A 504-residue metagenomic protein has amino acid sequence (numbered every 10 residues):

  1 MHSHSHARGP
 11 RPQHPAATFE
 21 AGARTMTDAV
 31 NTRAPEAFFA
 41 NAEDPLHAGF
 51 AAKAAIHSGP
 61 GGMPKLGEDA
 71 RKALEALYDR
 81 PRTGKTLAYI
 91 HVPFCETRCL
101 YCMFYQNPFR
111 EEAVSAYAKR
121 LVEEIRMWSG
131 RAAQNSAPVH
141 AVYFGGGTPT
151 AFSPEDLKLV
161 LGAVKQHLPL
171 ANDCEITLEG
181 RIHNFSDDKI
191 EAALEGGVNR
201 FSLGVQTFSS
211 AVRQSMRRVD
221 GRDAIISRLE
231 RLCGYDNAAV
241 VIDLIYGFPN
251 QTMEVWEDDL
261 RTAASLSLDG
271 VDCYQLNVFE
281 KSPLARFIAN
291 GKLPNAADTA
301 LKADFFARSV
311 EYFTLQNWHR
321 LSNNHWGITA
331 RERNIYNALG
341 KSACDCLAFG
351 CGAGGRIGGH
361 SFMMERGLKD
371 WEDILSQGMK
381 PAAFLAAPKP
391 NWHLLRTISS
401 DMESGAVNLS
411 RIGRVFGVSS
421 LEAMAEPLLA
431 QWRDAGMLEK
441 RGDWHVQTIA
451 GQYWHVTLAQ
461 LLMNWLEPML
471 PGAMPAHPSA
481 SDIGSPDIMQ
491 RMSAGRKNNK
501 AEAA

Functional and structural regions predicted by a protein language model:
M1-T86, N135, S485-E502: Flexible, acidic/Gly-rich N-terminal and inter-domain linker regions that tether and position cofactor-handling modules
F38-K53, L66, R71-D79, T83-H91 (+2 more regions): Extended hydrophobic/aromatic-rich secondary-structure runs
R82-A118: Canonical Radical SAM [4Fe-4S] cluster-binding loop centered on the CxxxCxxC motif and its immediate flanking residues
K85, F109-R131, A137-V418: C-terminal scaffold of the Radical SAM
A88, I176, L347, H445 (+1 more regions): A broad, low-specificity signal marking well-ordered, structured residues that form hydrophobic/aromatic
V92, G180, V446-T448: Hydrophobic residues in beta-strands and at strand termini
C95, D269, G442-W444: Beta-strand-connecting loop/turn residues
G354-A504: Charged, E/D/K/R/S-rich low-complexity terminal regions of large eukaryotic assembly subunits
